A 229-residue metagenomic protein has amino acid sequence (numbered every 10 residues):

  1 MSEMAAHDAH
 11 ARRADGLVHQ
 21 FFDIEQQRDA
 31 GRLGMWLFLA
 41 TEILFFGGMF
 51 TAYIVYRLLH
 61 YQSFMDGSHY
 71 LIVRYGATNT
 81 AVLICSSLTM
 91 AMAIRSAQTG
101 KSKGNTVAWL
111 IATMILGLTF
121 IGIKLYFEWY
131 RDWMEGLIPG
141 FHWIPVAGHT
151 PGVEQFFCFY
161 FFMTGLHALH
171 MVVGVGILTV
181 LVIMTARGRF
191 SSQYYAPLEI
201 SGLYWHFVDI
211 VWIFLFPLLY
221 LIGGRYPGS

Functional and structural regions predicted by a protein language model:
M1-S229: ...captures the hydrophobic TM-helix bundle architecture rather than a specific catalytic motif, and can also fire on
